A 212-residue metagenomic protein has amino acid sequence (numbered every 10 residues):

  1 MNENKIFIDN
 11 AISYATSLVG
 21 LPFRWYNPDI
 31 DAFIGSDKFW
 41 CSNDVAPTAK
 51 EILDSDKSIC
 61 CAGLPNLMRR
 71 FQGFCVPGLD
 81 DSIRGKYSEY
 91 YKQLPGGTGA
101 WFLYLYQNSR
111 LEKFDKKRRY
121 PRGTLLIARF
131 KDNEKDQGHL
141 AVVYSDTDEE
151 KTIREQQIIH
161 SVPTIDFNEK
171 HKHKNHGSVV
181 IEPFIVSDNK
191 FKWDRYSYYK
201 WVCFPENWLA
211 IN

Functional and structural regions predicted by a protein language model:
M1-K92, L209-N212: N-terminal capping segments
I12, Q156-I159, Y199: A broad, low-specificity signal marking well-ordered, structured residues that form hydrophobic/aromatic
G20, G97-G99, P183: Helix N-terminus capping/helix-initiation residues
D31, S36-K38, S109, K117 (+1 more regions): Intrinsic-disorder/low-complexity loop/linker signature
S58, A62-L67, L140-Y144, Q157-S161 (+1 more regions): Active-site scaffold segments
C75, D148-I153, F191-W193, S197-Y199: Alpha-helix termini
P77-K172: ...with weaker cross-activation on analogous glycine-rich loops/strands in unrelated enzymes
K172-N212: Low-complexity, Gly/Ser/Thr/Pro-rich intrinsically disordered linker/tail segments
